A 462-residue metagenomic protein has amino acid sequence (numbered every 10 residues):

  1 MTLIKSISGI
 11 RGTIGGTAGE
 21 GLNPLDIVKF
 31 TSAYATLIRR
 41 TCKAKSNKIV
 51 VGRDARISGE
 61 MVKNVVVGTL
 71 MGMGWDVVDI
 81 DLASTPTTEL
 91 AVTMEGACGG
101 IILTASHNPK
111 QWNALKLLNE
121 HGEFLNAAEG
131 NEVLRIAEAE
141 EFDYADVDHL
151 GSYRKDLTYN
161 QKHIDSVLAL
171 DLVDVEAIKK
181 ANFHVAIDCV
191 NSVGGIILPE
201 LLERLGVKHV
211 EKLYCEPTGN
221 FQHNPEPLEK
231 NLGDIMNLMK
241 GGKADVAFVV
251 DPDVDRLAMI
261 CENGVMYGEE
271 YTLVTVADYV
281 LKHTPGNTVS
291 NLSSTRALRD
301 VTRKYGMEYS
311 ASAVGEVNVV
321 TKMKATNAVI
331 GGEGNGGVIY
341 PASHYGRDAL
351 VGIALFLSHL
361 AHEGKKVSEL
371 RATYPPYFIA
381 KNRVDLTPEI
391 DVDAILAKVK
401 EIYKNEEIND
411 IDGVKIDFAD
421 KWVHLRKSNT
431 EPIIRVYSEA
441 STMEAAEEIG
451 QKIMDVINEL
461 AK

Functional and structural regions predicted by a protein language model:
M1-G68, G72-M73, S152-H184: An N-terminal, well-structured beta->alpha segment
T13, N113-K240: Gly/Ser/Thr-enriched, mixed-charge loops and adjacent short helices that form phosphate/oxyanion-binding elements
T36, R40, K48-W112, E200-I260: N-terminal small/polar loop signature for handling phosphorylated ligands or for N-terminal nucleophile
V51-D54, I187-C189, C261, A342 (+1 more regions): Short glycine-centered, acidic/aromatic-flanked micro-motifs in structured strand/loop junctions that mark active-site
L117-E120, A258-E262, I339-P341: Short beta-strand-to-turn element immediately C-terminal to the catalytic PLP-Schiff-base lysine in fold type I
N131-D165, A169, C261-G334, V338-I339: Proline/glycine-rich low-complexity loops and linkers
A244, T284-K462: Phosphate-binding and adjacent anionic-ligand microenvironments
